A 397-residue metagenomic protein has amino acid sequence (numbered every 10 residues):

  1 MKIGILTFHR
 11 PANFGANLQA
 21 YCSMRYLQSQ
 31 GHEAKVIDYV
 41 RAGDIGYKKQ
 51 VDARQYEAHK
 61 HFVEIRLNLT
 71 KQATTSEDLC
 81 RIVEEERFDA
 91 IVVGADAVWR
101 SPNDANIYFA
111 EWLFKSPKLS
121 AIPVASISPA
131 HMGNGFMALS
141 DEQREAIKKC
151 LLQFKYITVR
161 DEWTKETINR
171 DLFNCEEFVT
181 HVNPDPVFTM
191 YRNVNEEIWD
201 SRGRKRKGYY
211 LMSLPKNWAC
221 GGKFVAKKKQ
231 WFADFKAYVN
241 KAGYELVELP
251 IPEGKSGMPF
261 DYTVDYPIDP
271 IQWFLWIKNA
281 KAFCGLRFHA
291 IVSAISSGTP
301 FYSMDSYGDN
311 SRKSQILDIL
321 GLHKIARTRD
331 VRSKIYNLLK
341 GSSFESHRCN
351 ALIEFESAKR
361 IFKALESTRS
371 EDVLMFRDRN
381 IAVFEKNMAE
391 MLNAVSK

Functional and structural regions predicted by a protein language model:
M1-K397: Active-site anion-handling motifs in enzyme catalytic cores
